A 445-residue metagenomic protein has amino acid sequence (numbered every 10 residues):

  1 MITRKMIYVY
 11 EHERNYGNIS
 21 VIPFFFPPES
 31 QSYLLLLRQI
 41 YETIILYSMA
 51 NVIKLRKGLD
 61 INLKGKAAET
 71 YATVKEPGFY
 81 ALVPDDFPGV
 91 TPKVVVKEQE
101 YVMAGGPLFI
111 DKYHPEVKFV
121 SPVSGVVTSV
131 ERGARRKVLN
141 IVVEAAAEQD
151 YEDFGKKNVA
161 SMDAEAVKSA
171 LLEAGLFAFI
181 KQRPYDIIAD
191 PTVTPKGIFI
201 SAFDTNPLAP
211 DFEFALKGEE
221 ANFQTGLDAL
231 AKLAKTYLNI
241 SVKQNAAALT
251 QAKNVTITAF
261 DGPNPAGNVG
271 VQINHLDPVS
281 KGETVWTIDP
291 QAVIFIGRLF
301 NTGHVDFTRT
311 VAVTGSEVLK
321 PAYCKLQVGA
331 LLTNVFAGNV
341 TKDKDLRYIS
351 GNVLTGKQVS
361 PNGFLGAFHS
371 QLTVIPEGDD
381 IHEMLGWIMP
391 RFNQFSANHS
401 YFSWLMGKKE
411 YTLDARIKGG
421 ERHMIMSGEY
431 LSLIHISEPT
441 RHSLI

Functional and structural regions predicted by a protein language model:
V9-E13, G17, E42: Short hydrophobic alpha-helical segments enriched in small aliphatic residues
S20-P27, E438-I445: Positively charged, low-complexity/disordered segments
P28-S48: Short, Lys/Arg-enriched N-terminal segments with co-localized hydrophobic residues within the first ~10-30 amino acids
S48-V95, I110, F260: N-terminal, Lys/Arg-enriched amphipathic/low-complexity engagement segments that precede the first folded domain
V96-I110, S129: Short, well-structured beta-strand-loop connectors
V117, V130-S437, R441: Buried, small/hydrophobic-residue-enriched core segments of structured protein domains
G125-V127: Conserved hydrophobic positions within beta-strands
